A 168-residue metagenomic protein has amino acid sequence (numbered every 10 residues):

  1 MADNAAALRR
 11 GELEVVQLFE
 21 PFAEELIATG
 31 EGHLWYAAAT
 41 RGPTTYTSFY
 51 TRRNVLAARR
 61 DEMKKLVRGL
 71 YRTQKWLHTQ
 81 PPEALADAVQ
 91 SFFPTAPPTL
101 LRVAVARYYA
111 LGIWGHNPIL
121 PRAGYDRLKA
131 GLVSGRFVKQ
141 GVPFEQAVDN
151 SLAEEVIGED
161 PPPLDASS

Functional and structural regions predicted by a protein language model:
A2-P94: Pocket-lining segment of extracytoplasmic ligand-binding domains
R10-E14, P98, V138-F144: A local structural motif
L18, P43, T47-S48, G112 (+2 more regions): Short, functionally important structural connectors and interaction interfaces within domains
Y36-A37, R52, P121, V148-L152: Helix N-cap / beta->alpha transition motif
T45, R52, H116, Q140-F144 (+1 more regions): Glycine-rich, flexible loop/turn motifs
A57-K139: Secondary-structure end/capping motifs
K129-S168: Conserved C-terminal helix/tail region of periplasmic/extracytoplasmic solute-binding proteins
